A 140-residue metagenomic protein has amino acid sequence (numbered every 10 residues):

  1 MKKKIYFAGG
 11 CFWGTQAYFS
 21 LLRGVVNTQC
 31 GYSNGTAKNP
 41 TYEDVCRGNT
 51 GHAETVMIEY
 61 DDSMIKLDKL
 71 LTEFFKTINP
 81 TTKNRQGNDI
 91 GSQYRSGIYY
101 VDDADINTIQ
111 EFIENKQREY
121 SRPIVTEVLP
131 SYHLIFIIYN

Functional and structural regions predicted by a protein language model:
M1-N140: Flexible coil/turn and secondary-structure edge motifs
